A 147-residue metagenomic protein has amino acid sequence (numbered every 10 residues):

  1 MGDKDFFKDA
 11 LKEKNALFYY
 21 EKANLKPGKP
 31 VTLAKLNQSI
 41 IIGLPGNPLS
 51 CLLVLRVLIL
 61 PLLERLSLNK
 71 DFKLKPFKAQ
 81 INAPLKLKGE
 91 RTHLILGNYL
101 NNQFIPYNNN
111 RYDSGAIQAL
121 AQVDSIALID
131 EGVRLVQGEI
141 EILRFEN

Functional and structural regions predicted by a protein language model:
G2-D9: Glycine/threonine-rich flexible loop motifs
A10-N147: Flexible glycine/proline-rich
